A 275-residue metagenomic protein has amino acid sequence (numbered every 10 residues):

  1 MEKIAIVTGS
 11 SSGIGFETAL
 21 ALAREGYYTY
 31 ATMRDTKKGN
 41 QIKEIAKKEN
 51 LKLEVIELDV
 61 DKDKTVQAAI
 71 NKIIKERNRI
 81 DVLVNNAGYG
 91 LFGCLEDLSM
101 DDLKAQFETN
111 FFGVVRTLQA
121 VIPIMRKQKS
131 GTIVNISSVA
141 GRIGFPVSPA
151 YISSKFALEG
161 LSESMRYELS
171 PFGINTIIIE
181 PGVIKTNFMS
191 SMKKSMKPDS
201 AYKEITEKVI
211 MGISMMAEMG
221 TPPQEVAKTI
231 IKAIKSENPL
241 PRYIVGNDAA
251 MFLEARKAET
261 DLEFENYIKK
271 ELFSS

Functional and structural regions predicted by a protein language model:
S11-G13, D35: Conserved glycine-rich cofactor-binding loop
L51-K52, K72-N85, L91: A glycine-rich helix->loop->beta "capping" turn within Rossmann-like NAD(P)(H)-dependent oxidoreductase domains
L58-A68, M100: The beta1-alpha1 cofactor-binding region of Rossmann-like NAD(H)/NADP(H)-dependent oxidoreductases
C94-L95, D102-K104: Substrate-binding pocket helix/loop in short-chain dehydrogenase/reductase
L118, S154: Active-site helix of classical SDR
S138: Residue(s) in the substrate-gating loop at a strand-loop-helix junction that position the organic substrate next
P171-L240: SDR active-site lid
